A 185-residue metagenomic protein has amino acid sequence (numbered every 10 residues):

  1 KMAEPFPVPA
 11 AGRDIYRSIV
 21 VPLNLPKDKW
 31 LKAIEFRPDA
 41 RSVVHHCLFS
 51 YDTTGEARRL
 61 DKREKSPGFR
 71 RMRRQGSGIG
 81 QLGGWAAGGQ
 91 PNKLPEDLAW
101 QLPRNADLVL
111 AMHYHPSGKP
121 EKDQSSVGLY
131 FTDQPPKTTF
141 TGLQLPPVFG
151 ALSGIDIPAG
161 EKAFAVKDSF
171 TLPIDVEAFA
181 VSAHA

Functional and structural regions predicted by a protein language model:
K1-W30, E35-E177, S182-A185: Beta-strand-centric surfaces of beta-sandwich/beta-rich domains
